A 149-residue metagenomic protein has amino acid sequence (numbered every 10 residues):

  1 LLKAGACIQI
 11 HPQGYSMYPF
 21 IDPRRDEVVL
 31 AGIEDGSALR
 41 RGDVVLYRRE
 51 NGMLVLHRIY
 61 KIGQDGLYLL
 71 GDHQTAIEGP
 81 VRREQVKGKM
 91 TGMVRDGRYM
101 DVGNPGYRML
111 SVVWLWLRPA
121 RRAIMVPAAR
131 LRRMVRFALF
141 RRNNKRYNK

Functional and structural regions predicted by a protein language model:
L1-K149: Extended hydrophobic leader/signal-anchor segments used for secretion and membrane insertion
